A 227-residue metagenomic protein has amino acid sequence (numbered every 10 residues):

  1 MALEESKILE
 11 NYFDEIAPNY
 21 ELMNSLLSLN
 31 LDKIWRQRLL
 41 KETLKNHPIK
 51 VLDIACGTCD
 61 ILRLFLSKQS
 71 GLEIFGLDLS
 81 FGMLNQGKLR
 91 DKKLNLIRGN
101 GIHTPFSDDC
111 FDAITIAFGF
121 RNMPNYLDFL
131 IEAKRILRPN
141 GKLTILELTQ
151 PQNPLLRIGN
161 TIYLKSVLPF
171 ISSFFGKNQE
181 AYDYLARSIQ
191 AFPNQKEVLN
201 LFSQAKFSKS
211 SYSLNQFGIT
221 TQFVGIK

Functional and structural regions predicted by a protein language model:
M1-E21, F175: N-terminal, positively charged/glycine-rich alpha-helical extensions of SAM-dependent methyltransferases
L29-I49, L64: Conserved alpha-helix/loop element of class I SAM-dependent methyltransferases that forms part of the SAM/SAH-binding
K50-T104: Class I SAM-dependent methyltransferase SAM/SAH-binding core
I102-A113: A short acidic, Gly/Pro-enriched loop at the edge of an enzyme's catalytic core that lines a small-molecule cofactor
D112-Y126: A short SAM/SAH-binding and catalytic strip from SAM-dependent methyltransferases
L127-P139: A short glycine-rich, Lys/Arg-flanked "PGG" loop and its adjoining helix->strand segment in the class I
L146-L201, S211: C-terminal alpha-helical "lid/dimerization" subdomain adjacent to the S-adenosyl-L-methionine
L199, A205-K227: Core SAM-dependent methyltransferase catalytic element
